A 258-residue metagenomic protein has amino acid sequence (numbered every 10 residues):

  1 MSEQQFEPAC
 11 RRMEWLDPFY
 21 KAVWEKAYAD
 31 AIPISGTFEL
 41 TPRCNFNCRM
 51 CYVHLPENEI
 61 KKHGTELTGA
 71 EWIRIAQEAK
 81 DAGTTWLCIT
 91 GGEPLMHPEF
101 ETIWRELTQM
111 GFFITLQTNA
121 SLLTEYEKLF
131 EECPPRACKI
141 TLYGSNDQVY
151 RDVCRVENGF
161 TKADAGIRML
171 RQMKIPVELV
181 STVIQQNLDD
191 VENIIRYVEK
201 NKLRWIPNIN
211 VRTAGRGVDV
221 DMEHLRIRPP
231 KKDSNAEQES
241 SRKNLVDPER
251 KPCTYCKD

Functional and structural regions predicted by a protein language model:
M1, R136, T141-Y143, D147-D258: Radical SAM enzyme [4Fe-4S]-AdoMet core and its adjacent flexible, acidic and glycine-rich loops/tails across
S2-K128, E132-R136: Conserved alpha-helical substructure of the radical SAM core
